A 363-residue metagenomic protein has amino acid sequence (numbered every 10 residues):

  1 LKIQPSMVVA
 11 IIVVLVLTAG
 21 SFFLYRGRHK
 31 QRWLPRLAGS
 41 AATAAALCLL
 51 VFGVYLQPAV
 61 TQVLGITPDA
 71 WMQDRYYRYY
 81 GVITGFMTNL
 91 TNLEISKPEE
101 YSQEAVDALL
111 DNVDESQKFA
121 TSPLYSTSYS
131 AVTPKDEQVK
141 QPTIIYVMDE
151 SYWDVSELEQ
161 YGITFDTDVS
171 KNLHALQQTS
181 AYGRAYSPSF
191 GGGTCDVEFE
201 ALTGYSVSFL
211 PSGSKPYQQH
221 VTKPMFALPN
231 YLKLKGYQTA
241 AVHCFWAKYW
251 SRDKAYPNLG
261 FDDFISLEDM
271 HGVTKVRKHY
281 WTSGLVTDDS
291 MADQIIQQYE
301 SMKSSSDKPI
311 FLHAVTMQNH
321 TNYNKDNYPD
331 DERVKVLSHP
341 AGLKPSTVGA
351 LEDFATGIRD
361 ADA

Functional and structural regions predicted by a protein language model:
L1-Y77: Transmembrane and membrane-interface helices of multi-pass, inner-membrane envelope-modifying transferases
G53-Y146: Membrane-interface segments at or immediately adjacent to transmembrane helices that form the boundary between
A120-P142, Y146-A363: Solvent-exposed soluble domains appended to multi-pass membrane proteins
